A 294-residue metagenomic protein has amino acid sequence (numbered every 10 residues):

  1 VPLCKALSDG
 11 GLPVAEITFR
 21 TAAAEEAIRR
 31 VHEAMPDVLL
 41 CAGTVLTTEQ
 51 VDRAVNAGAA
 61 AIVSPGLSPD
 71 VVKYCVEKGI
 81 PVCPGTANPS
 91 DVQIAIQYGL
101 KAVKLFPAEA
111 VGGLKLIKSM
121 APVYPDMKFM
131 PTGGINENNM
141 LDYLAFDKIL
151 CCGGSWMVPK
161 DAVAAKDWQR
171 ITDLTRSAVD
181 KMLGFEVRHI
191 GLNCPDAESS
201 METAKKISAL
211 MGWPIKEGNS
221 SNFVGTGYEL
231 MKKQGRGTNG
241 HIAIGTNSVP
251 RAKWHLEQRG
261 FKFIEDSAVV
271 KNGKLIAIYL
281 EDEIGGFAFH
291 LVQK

Functional and structural regions predicted by a protein language model:
V1-G58, E77, E137-N138, A165-D180 (+2 more regions): Conserved N-terminal beta1-alpha1 strand-loop-helix module at the mouth
L3, T47-A57, S90-Y98, K115 (+1 more regions): Catalytic cores of alpha/beta
S8-P13, A34-V38, V55-I62, E77-C83 (+3 more regions): Glycine-enriched alpha-helix->loop->beta-strand junction motifs that scaffold or abut catalytic
P13-T21, V38-L46, A59-L67, P81-N88 (+2 more regions): Catalytic beta/alpha-barrel core
R20-A22, G191-M231, E257-Q258, V269-I276: Core segments of cupin and vicinal oxygen chelate
A61-V71, K104-L114, K148-I171: Glycine-rich phosphate-binding active-site loops on the catalytic face of alpha/beta enzymes
T172, T226-K233, W254-K294: Vicinal oxygen chelate
V179-A204, G237-I244: N-terminal beta-strand motif that seeds the catalytic metal site of vicinal oxygen chelate
